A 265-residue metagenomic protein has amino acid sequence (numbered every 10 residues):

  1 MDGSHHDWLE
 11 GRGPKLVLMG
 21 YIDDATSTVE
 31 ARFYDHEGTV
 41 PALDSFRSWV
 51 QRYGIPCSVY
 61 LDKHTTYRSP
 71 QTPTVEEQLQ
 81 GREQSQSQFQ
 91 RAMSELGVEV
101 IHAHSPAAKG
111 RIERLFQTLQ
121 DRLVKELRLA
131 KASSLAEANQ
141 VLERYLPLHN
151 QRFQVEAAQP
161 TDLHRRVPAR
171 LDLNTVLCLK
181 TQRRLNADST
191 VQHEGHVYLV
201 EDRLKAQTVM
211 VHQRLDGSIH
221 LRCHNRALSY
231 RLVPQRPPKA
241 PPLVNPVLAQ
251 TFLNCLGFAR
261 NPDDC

Functional and structural regions predicted by a protein language model:
G3-L18, D24-A136, D264-C265: RNase H-like DDE/DDD metal-dependent nuclease/strand-transfer catalytic core used by mobile genetic elements
I22-D23, Q213: Hydrophobic alpha-helical segments, especially N-terminal targeting/anchoring helices
D121-R128, A132, E143-A158: Short helix-capping and hinge/turn segments at secondary-structure transitions, especially at repeat and domain
L146-C265: C-terminal, beta-rich DNA-binding module of retroviral/retroelements integrases
